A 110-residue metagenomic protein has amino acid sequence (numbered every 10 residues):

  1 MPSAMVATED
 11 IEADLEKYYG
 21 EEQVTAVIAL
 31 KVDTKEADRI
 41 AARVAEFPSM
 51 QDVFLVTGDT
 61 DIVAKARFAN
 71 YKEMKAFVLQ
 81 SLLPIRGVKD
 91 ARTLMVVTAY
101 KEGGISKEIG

Functional and structural regions predicted by a protein language model:
M1-G110: A compositional/biophysical signature of low hydrophobicity enriched in polar/charged and small residues
